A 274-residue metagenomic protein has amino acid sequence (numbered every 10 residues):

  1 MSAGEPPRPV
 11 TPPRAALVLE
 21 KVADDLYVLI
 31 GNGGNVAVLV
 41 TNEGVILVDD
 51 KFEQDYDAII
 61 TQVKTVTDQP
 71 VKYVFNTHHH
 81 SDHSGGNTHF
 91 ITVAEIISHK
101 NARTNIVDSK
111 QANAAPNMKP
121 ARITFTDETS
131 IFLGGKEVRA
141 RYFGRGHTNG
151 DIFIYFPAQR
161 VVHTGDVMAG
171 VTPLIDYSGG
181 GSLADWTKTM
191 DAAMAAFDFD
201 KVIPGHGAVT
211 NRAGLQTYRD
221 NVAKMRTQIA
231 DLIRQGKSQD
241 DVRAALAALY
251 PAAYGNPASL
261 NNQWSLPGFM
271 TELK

Functional and structural regions predicted by a protein language model:
S2-D24: Short N-terminal segments immediately surrounding and downstream of signal-peptide cleavage
S2-P9, A195-F197, V209-K274: Accessory terminal helices/loops
E5-P6, K21, N101-G144, T148-G150 (+3 more regions): Metallo-beta-lactamase
L17-Q62, I154-F156, V161-D166: Conserved beta-strand hairpin/beta-sheet module of binuclear metal-dependent hydrolase folds, prominently
L19, N42-I46, Q54-I97: Active-site metal-binding motif and surrounding structural segment of the metallo-beta-lactamase
D25, L39, D49, V63 (+10 more regions): Divalent metal-coordination and catalytic microenvironments
N32, D49-Y56, H79-H83, H99 (+6 more regions): Solvent-exposed, acidic/flexible segments
G44-V45, F52-Q54, S130, E137 (+2 more regions): Metallo-beta-lactamase
